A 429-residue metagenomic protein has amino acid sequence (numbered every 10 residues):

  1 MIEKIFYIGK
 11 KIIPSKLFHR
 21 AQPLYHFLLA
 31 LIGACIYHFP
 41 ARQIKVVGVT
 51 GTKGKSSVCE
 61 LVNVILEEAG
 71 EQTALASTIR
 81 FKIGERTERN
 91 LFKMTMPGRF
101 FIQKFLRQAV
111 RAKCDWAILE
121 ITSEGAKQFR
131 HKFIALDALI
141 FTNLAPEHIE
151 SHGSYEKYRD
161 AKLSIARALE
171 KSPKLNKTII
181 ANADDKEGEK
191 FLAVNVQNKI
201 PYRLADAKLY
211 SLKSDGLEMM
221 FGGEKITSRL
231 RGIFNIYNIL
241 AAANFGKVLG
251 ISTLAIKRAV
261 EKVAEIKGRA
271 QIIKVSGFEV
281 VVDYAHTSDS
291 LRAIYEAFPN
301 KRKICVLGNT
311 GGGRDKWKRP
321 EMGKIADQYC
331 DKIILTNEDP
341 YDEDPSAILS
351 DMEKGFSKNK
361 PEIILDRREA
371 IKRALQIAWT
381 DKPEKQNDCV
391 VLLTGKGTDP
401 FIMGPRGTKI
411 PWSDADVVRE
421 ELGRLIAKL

Functional and structural regions predicted by a protein language model:
M1-Y7, K16-Q22, N244-L254, R258-G268 (+1 more regions): ATP-dependent carboxylate-amine ligase
E3-A183, E187-N195, G246-L249, N300-K301: Phosphate-binding loop of NTP-binding sites
R42-I44, A112, L136-V280, E353-K358 (+1 more regions): Acidic, Mg2+-coordinating active-site environments of NTP-dependent enzymes
T52, T78, N182, L204 (+3 more regions): Cofactor-binding loop segments of dinucleotide-utilizing enzymes, especially the Rossmann-like FAD- and NAD(P)+-binding
L75, L119, L139, A181 (+5 more regions): Structural beta-sheet core signal
W116, D137-A138, A241, D388-L392: Short SAM/SAH-binding signature in class I
